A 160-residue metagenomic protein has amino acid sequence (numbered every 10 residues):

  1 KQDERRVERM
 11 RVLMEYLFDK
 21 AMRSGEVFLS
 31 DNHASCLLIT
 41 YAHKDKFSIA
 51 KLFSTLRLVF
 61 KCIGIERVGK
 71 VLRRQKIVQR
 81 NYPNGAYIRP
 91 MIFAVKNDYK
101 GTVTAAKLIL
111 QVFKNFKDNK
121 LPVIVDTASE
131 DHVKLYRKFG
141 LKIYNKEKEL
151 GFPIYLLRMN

Functional and structural regions predicted by a protein language model:
Q2-S24: Active-site rim helix/loop that mediates acceptor-substrate recognition in acyltransferases
R23-T40: Conserved beta-hairpin
E26, I88, P153-Y155: Short beta-strand micro-motifs in enzyme catalytic cores
C36-K96, K100: Conserved acyl-donor/pantetheine-binding loop and adjacent beta-alpha core of acyl/acetyltransferases and related
G85-I88, N115-A128: Conserved GNAT acetyl-CoA-binding A-motif
M91-K100, I124-K134, L150: Conserved beta-strand-loop-alpha-helix junction that forms the acyl-donor binding cleft
V95, G101-K114: Conserved acetyl-CoA-binding loop-helix of GNAT-fold acetyltransferases
D118-K120, S129-K146, L150-P153: Conserved active-site alpha-helix within GNAT-family acetyltransferase domains
